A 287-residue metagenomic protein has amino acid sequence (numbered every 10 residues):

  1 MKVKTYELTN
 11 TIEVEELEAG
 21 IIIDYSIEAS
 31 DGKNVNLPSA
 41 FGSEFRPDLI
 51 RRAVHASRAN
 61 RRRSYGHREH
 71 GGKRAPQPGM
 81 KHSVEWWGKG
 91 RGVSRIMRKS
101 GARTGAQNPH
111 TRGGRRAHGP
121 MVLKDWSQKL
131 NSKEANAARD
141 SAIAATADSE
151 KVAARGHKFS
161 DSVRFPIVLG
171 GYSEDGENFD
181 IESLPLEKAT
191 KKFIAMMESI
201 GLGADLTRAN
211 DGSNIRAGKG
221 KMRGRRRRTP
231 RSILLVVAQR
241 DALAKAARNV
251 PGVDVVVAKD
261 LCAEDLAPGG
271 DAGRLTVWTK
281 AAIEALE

Functional and structural regions predicted by a protein language model:
M1-E28, E287: Intrinsically disordered, compositionally biased charged tails
M1-K4, K33, F165, R231-I233 (+1 more regions): Structural beta-strand/beta-sheet cores of well-ordered domains, especially the beta-sheet scaffolds that support
T5-E7, L169-S173, V237: Flexible glycine-/small-residue-rich
N10-I12, G42, A242, I283: Generic "edge-of-domain/loop-turn" microfeature
T11, I27, D31-P230: Basic, glycine/proline-rich low-complexity segments that contact nucleic acids
S173-G176, P185, R240-L243, A282-I283: Conserved nucleotide-binding/hydrolysis micro-motifs of P-loop NTPases
K191, A244-K245: Alpha-helical elements of the RecA-like P-loop NTPase motor core of helicases
K219-A242, R248-N249, D254-E287: Oxyanion/phosphate-interacting regions
